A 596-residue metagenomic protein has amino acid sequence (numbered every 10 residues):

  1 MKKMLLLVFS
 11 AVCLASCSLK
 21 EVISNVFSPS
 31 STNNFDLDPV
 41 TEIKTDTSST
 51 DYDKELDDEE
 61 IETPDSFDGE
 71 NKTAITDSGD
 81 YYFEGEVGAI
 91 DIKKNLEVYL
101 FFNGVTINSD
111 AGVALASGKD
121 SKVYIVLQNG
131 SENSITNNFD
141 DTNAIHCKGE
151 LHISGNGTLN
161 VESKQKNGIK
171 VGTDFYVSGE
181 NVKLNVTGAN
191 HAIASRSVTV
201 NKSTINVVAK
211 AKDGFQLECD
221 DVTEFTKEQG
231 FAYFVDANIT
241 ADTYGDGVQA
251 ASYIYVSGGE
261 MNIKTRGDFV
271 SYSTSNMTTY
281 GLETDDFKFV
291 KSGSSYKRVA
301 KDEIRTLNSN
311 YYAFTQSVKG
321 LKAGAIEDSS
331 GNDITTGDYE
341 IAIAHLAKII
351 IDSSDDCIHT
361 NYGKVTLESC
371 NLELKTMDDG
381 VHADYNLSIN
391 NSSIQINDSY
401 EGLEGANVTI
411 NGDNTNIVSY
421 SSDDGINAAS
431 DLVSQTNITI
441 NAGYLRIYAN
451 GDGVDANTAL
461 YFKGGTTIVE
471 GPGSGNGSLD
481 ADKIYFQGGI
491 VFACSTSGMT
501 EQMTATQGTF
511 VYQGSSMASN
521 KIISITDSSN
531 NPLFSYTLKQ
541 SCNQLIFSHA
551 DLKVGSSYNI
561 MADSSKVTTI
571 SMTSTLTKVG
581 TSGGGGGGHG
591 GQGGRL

Functional and structural regions predicted by a protein language model:
M1-A15: Sec-dependent bacterial lipoprotein signal peptides
C17-L596: A composition-driven surface/loop motif
